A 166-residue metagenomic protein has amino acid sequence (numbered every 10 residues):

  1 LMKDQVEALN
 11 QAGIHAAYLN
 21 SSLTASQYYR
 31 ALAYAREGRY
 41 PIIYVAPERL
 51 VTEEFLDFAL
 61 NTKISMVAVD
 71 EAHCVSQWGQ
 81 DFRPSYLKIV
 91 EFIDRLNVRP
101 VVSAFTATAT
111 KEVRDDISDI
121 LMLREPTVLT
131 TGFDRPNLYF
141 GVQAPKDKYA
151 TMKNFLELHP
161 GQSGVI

Functional and structural regions predicted by a protein language model:
L1-M2, L158-I166: Conserved strand-helix element at the start of the C-terminal RecA-like helicase core
L1-M2, L23-A25, E48-V51, H73-C74 (+3 more regions): Conserved nucleotide-binding/hydrolysis micro-motifs of P-loop NTPases
M2-S26, R30-E37, D116-L121: Conserved helix-turn-beta segment of the N-terminal RecA-like "Helicase ATP-binding" lobe in SF1/SF2 helicases
K3, L23-M66, C74-Q80: Conserved helix/coil segment N-terminal to the catalytic DExD/H
G13-L23, E125-G132, S163-V165: Conserved RecA-like helicase motor-core motifs
Y18-T24, V75-R83, Y139-Q143: Flexible beta-alpha connector loops of hexameric P-loop NTPases
Y44, V102, S163-I166: Conserved RecA-like ASCE P-loop NTPase motor core of nucleic-acid helicases/translocases
L60-T131, Y149: Post-DEXD/H (motif II) to motif III coupling segment of the RecA-like Helicase ATP-binding lobe
